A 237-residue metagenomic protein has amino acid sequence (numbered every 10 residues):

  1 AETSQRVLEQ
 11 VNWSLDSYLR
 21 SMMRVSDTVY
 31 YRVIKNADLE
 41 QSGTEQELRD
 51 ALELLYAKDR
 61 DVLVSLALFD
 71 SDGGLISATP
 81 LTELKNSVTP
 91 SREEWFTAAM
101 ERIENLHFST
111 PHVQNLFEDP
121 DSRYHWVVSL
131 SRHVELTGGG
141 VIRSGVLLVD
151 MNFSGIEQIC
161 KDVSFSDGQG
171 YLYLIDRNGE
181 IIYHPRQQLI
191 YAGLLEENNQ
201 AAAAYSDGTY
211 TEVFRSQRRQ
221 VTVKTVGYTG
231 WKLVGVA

Functional and structural regions predicted by a protein language model:
A1-E40: Juxtamembrane extracytoplasmic/periplasmic/luminal helical "stalk" adjacent to the first N-terminal
S26, L63-L68, L172-Y173: Short, hydrophobic-rich beta-strand element in sensory/regulatory alpha-beta domains
E47-D59, T82, R92, V146-L189: Solvent-exposed, extracytoplasmic
A57-V62, L66, I76-M151: Extracytoplasmic/periplasmic ligand-binding sensor regions of membrane-associated signaling proteins
F69, E135-G138, I175, I182: Core beta-strand residues in small-molecule sensory/regulatory alpha/beta domains
D70-L81, G179-P185, T222-K224: Amphipathic coiled-coil signal-relay and dimerization helices
Q114-L116, H133-L136, V149-C160, Q188-L189 (+2 more regions): Helix-start (N-cap) segments at beta->loop->alpha junctions that couple sensory/regulatory domains to adjoining helices
R177-N178, R186-A237: Extracellular/periplasmic juxtamembrane segments that couple receptor/chemosensory ectodomains to their
